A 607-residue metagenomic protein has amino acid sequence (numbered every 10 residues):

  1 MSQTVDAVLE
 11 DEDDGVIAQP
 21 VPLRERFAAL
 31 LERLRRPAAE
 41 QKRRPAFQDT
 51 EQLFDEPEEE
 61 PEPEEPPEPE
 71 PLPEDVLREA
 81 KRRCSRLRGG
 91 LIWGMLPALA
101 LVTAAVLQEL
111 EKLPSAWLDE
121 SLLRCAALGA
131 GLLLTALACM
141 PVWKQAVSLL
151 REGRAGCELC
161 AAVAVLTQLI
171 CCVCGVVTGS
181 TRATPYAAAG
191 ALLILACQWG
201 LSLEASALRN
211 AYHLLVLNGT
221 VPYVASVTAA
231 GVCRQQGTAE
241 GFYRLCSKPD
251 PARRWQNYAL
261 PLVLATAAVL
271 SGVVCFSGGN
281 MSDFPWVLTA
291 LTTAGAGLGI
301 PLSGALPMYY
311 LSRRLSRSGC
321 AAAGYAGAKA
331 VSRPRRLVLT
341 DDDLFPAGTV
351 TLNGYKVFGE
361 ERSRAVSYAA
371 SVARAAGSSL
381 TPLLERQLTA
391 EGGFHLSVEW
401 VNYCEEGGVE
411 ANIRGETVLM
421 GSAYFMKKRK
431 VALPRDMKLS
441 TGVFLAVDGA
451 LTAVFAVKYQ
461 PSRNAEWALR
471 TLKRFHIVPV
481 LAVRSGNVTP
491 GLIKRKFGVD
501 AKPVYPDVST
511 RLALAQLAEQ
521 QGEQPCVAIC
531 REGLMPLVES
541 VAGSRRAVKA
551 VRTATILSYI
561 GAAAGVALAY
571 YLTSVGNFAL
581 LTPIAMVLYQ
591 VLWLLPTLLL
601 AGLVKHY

Functional and structural regions predicted by a protein language model:
S2-E68, A465-T471, F475-V480, V488-V527: Membrane-protein extramembrane domains
V8-N257, A542, V548-K549, T555 (+1 more regions): Structural motif at membrane-water interfaces of alpha-helical integral membrane proteins
A127, A162, V177, E391-G491: Signature of the cytosolic headpiece of P-type E1-E2 ATPases
L133-V142, G190-V216, S226-R336, R484 (+1 more regions): Hydrophobic alpha-helical transmembrane segments
A146, S312, D343, G415 (+4 more regions): Residue-level signature of catalytic and energy-coupling elements of molecular machines, predominantly ATP/GTP-dependent
A230, G237, I413-G415, A450-P583: Conserved ATP-binding TGD loop and adjacent catalytic N/P-domain core of P-type ATPases
K329-G354: Asp-based phosphoryl-transfer active-site loop
K356-E406: ATP-binding catalytic core of ATPases
